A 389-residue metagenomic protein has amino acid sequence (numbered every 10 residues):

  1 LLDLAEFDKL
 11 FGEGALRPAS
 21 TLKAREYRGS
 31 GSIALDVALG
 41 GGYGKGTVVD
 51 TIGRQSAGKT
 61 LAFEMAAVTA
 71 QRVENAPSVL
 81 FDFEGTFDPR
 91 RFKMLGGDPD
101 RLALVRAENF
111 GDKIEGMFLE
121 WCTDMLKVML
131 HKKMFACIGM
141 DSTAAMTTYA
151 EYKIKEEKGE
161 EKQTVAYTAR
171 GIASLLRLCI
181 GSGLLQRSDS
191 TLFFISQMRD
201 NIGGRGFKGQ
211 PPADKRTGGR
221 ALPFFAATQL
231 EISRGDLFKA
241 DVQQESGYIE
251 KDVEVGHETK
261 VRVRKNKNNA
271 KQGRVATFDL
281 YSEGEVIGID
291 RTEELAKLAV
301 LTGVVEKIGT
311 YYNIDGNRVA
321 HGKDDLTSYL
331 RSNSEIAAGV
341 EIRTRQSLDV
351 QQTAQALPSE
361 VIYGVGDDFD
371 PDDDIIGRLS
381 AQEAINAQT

Functional and structural regions predicted by a protein language model:
L1-R101, E115, L119-T123, K127: The Walker A/P-loop phosphate-binding site
L35, F92, D141, S196 (+4 more regions): Residue-level signature of catalytic and energy-coupling elements of molecular machines, predominantly ATP/GTP-dependent
V48-D50, P77, F135-C137, T191-F193: Residue-level preference for the first positions of well-ordered beta-strands
V48-G53, K158-A166, R274-E285, D315-N317 (+1 more regions): Short hinge/gating elements
V73-S174, V350: Conserved inter-motif catalytic segment of the P-loop NTP-binding fold
Q163-T302: Phosphate-binding/switch region of NTP-binding enzymes
D290-D324: Long, well-ordered amphipathic alpha-helical subdomains in the mid-to-C-terminal portions of large enzyme subunits
T310-T389: Terminal-proximal interaction/regulatory segments of ATP-powered molecular machines
